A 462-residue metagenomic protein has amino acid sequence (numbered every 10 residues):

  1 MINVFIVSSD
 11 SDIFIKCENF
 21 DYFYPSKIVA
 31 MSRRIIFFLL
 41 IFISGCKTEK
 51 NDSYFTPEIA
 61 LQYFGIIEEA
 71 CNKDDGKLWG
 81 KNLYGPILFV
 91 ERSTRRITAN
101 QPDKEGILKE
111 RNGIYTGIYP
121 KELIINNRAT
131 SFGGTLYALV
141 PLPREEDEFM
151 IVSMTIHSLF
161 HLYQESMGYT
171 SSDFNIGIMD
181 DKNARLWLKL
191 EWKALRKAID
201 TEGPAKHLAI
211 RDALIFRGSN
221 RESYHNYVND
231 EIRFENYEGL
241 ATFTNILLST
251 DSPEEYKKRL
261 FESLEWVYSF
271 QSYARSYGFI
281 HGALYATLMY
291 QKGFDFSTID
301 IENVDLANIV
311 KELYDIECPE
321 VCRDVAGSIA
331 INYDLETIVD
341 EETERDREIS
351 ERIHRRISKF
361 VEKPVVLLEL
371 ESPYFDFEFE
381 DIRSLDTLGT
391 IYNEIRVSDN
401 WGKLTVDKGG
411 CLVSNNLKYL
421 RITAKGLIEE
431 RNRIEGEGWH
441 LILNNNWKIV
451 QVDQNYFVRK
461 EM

Functional and structural regions predicted by a protein language model:
S32-F38: Sec-dependent signal peptide recognition, specifically the positively charged N-region followed immediately by
S44-G45: C-terminal motif of bacterial Sec signal peptides marking the signal peptidase cleavage site
K50-E110: N-terminal mature-domain "stem" immediately C-terminal to a signal peptide or N-terminal signal-anchor/transmembrane
G113-E148: Active-site scaffold of zinc-dependent metalloenzymes
S153-E165: Active-site recognition of the HExxH zinc-binding catalytic motif
S166-R211, E231-K257: Post-HExxH zinc-binding segment in Zn-dependent metallohydrolases
H225-E255, L264-R323: Active-site-proximal alpha-helical
V304-M462: Non-catalytic terminal regions of proteins
